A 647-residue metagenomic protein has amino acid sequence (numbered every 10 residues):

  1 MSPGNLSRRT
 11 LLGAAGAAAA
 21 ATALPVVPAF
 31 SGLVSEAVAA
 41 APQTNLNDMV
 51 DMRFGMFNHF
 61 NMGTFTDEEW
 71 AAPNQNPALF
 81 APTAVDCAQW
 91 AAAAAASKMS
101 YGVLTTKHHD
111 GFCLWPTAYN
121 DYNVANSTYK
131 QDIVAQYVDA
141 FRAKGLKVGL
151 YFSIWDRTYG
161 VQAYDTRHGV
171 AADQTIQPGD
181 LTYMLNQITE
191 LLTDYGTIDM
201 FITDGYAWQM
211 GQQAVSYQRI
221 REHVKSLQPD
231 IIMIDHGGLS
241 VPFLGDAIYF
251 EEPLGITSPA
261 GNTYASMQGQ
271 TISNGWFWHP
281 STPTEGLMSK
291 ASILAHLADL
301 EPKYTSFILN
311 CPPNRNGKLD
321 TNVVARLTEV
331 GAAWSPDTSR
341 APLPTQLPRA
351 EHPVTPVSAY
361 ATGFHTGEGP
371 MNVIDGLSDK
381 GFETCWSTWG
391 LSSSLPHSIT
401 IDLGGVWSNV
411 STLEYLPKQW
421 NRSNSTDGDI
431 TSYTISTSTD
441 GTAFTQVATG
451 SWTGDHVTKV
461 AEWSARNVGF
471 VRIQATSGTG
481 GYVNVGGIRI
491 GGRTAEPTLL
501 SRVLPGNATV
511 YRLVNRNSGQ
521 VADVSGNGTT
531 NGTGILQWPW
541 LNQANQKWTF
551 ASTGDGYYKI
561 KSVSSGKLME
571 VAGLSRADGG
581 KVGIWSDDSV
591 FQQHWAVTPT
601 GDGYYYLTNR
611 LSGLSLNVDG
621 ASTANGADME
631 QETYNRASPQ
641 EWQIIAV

Functional and structural regions predicted by a protein language model:
S2-P3, T10-G32: N-terminal export signals
V34-V354: Mature catalytic domains of secreted/periplasmic carbohydrate-active enzymes
R53, S306, P396-T400, T412 (+3 more regions): Intrinsic-disorder/low-complexity, polar/charged segments enriched in Ser/Thr/Lys/Arg/Asp/Glu/Gln
T105, D204, L416, Q474 (+1 more regions): Conserved residues at the C-terminal ends of beta-strands
Y122, S392-H397, V406, W420-A495 (+1 more regions): Trp- and acidic/polar-enriched beta-sheet ligand-binding modules for extracellular glycan and matrix recognition
P336-V406, K418-G428, T449, R489 (+1 more regions): Disordered, acidic Ser/Thr/Pro-rich linker "stalks" and the adjacent N-terminal cap of the next globular domain
I490, P497-V647: Lectin-like carbohydrate-binding module/patch detector with strong preference for beta-trefoil
